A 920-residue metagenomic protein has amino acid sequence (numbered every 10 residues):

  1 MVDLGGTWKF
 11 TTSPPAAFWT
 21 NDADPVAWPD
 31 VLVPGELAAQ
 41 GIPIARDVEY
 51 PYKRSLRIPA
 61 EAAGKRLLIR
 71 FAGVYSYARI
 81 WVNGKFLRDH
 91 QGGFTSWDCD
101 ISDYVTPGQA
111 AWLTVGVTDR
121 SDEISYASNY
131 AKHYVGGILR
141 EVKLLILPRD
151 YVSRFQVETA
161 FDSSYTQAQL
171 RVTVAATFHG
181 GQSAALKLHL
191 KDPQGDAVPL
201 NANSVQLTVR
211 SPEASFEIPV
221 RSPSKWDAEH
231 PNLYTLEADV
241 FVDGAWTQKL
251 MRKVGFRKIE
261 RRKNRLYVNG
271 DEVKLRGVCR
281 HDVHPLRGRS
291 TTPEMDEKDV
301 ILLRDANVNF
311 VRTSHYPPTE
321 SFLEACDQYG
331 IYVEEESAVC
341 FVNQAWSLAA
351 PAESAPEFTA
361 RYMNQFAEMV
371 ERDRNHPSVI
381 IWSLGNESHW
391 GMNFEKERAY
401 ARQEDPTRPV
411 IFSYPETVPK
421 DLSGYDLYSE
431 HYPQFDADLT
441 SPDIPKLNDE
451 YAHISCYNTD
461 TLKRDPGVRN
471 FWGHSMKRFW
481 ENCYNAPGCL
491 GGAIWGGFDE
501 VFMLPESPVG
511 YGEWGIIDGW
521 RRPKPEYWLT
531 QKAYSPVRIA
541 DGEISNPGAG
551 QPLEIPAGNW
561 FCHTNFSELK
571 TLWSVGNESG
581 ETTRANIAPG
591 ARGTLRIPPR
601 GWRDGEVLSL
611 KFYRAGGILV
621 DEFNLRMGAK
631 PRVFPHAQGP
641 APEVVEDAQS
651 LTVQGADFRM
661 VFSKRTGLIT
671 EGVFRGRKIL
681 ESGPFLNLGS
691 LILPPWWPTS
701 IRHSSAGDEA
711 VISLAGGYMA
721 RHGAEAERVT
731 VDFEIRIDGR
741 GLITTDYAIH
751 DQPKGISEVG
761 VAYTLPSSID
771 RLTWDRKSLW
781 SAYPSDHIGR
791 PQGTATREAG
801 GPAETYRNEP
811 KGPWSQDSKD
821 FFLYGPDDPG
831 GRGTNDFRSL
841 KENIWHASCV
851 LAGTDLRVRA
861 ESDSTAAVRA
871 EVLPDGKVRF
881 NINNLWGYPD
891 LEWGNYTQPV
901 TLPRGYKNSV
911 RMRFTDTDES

Functional and structural regions predicted by a protein language model:
M1-R70, S121-N129, V135-I138, F498 (+5 more regions): Extended carbohydrate-recognition surfaces in non-catalytic/accessory domains of CAZymes and lectin-like proteins
V2-F18, Y134-G137, R149-D150, I380-W382 (+6 more regions): Substrate-binding clefts and catalytic carboxylate motifs of secreted carbohydrate-active enzymes
K9-P14, I42, D47-R154, F178-H179 (+2 more regions): Accessory beta-strand-rich segments of carbohydrate-active enzymes
P14, D30, S102-Q167, V172 (+9 more regions): An acidic-aromatic loop/edge-strand motif
G73, D119, D227, P599-D604 (+1 more regions): Beta-strand/loop-rich accessory regions of lumenal/periplasmic or secreted enzymes, predominantly carbohydrate-active
V105-A110, T173-E260, S609, R614-E643: Extended acidic/polar, glycine-enriched regions that form or flank non-catalytic beta-rich accessory modules
Q156, E237-L303, E324: N-terminal carbohydrate-binding accessory modules
V300-L303, F310-W520, P525: Substrate-binding/catalytic cleft of secreted carbohydrate-active enzymes, primarily glycoside hydrolases
